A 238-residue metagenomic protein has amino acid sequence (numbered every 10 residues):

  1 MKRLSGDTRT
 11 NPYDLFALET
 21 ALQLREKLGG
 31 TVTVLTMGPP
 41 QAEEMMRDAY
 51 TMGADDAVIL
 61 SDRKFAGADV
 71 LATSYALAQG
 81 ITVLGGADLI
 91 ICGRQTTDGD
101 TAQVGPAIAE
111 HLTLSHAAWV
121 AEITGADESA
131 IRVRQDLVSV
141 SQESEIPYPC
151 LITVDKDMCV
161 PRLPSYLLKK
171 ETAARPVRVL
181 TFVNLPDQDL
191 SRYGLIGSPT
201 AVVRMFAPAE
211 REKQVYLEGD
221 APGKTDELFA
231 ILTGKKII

Functional and structural regions predicted by a protein language model:
M1-I238: N-terminal glycine-rich FAD/FM-binding segment characteristic of electron-transfer flavoproteins
